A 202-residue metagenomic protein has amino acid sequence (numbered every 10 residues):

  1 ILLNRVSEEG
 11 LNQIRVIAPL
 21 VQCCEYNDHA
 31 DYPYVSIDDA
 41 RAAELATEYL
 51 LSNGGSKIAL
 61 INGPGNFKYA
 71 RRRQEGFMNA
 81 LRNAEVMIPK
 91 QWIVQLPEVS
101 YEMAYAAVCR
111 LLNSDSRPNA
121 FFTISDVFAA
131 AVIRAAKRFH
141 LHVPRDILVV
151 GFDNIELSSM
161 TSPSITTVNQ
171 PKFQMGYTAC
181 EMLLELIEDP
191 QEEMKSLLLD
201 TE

Functional and structural regions predicted by a protein language model:
I1-E48, S52, N113, R117: Alpha-helical recognition/docking segments in bacterial nutrient-uptake and carbohydrate-utilization systems
L2-N4, N53, Y69, S114 (+2 more regions): Replace "coordinates the UDP/GDP/TDP-sugar" with "coordinates nucleotide-activated sugar donors
G10-I14, F77, V132, A136: Hydrophobic packing residues within well-ordered alpha-helices of enzyme cores
Y34-L45, I61-A107, F122-A130, F152-N154 (+2 more regions): Hinge/beta->alpha junction and helix N-cap segments in small-molecule ligand-binding domains
L50-I58, F121: A conserved helix-loop-strand patch within extracytoplasmic ligand-binding domains of the periplasmic binding
S56-K57, I88-W92, V143-L148: Short acidic capping loops at alpha-helix termini that bridge into adjacent secondary structure
C109-E202: Flexible loop/turn connectors
